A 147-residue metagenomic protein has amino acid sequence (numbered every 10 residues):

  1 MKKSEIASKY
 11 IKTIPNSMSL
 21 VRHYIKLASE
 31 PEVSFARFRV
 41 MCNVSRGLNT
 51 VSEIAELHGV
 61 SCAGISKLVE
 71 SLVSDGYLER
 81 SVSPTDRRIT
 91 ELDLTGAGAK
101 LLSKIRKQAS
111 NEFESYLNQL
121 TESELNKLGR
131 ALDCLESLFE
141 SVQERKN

Functional and structural regions predicted by a protein language model:
M1-P31: N-terminal leader segment of winged-helix/HTH proteins
S4, S8-Y10, K104-N147: Terminal interaction helix/tail motif
M18-V21, L48, L102, E136-F139: A structural signal for well-ordered alpha-helices, especially hydrophobic packing surfaces of coiled-coils
S19, H23-K26, S74, N118 (+1 more regions): Regular, well-ordered alpha-helical segments
H23-G64: N-terminal helix-turn-helix DNA-binding core of bacterial DNA-binding proteins
S71-K127: Charged, amphipathic alpha-helical coiled-coil/dimerization segments
